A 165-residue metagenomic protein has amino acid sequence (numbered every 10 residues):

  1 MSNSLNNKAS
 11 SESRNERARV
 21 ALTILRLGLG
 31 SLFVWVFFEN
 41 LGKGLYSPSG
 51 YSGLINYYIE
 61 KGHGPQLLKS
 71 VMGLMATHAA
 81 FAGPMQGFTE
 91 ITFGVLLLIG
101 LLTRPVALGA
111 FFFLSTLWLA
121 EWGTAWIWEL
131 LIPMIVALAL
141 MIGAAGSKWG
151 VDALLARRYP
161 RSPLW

Functional and structural regions predicted by a protein language model:
M1-T92, I99-W165: Extended, low-polarity transmembrane helix blocks
